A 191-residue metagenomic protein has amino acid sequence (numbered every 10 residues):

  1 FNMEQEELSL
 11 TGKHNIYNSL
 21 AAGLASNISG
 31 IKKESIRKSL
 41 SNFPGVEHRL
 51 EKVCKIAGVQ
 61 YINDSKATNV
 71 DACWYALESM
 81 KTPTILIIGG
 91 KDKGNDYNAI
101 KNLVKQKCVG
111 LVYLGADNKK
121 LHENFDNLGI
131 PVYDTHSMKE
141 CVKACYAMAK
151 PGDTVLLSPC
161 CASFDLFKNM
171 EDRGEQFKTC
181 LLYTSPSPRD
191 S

Functional and structural regions predicted by a protein language model:
M3-C108: Nucleotide phosphate-binding/pyrophosphate-handling subdomain across enzymes that bind or process nucleotide phosphates
K33, V70, Y97, N118 (+2 more regions): Residues at or immediately preceding the N-termini of alpha-helices
K66-T68, C161, D190: Short, glycine/acidic-enriched loop or turn micro-motifs at the edges of active sites
N98-D153: C-terminal helical cap/extension that packs against the catalytic core of soluble nucleotide-cofactor enzymes
L156-C160: Short beta-strands and strand-loop turn motifs
D165-N169: Glycine/threonine-rich flexible loop motifs
Y183-D190: Conserved small/polar residues in nucleotide/adenosyl-binding loops
